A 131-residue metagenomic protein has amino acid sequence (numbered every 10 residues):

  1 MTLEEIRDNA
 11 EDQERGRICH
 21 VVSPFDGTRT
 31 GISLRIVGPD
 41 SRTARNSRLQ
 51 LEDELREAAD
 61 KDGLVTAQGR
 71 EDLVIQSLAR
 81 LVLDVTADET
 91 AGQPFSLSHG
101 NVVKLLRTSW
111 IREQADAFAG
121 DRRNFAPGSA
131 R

Functional and structural regions predicted by a protein language model:
M1-R15: Extended acidic low-complexity intrinsically disordered regions
N9, P24-D26, D72: Generic marker of residues within folded, mature protein domains
R15-G27: Short acidic-hydrophobic surface loop/beta-edge motif
T28-R131: Short, surface-exposed, charged amphipathic helix/loop patches that serve as local interaction elements
